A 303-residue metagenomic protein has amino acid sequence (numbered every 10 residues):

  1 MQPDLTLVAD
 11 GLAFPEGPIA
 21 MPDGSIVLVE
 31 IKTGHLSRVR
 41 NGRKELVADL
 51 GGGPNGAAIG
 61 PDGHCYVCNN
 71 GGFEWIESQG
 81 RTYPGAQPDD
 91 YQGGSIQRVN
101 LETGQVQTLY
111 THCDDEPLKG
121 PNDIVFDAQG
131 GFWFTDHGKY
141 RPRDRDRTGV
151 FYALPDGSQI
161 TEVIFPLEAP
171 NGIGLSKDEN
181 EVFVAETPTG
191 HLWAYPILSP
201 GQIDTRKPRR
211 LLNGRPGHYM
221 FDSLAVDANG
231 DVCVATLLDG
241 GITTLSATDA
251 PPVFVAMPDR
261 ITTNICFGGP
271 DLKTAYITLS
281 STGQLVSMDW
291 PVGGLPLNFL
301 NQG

Functional and structural regions predicted by a protein language model:
D4-A9, R43-A48, Q107-D114, S158-F165 (+2 more regions): A short beta-strand motif characteristic of beta-propeller blades
A9-S25, L50-R81, D90-S95, C113-F132 (+5 more regions): Beta-rich, blade/repeat-based domains predominating in secreted/periplasmic proteins but also intracellular
S25-D49: Beta-propeller domains
V29, C68-N70, T135, A185 (+3 more regions): Residue-level marker for isolated small/hydroxyl-bearing positions within beta-strands of beta-sheet-rich domains
I31-K32, W75-G93, G138-T148, T187-T189 (+2 more regions): Short, solvent-exposed loop/turn segments at conserved positions within beta-propeller repeat blades
H35-S37, G94-Q97, T148-F151, H191-W193 (+2 more regions): A short loop-to-beta-strand structural motif that recurs across blades of beta-propeller domains
E186-S199, T205-A250: Loop/turn-rich, solvent-exposed surfaces of beta-rich toroidal or solenoidal domains
Y195-I203, D289-L297: Short loop/turn segments immediately following beta-strands, especially the blade-tip and inter-blade linker loops
